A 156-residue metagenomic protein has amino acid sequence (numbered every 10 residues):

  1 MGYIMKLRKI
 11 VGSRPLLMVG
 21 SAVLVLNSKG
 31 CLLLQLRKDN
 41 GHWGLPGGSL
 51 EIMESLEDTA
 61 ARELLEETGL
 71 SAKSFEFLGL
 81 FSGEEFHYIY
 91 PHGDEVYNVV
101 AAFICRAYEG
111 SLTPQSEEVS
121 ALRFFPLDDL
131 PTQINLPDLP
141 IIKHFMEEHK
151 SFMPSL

Functional and structural regions predicted by a protein language model:
M1-A22: Acidic, metal-coordinating catalytic segment for phosphate/diphosphate chemistry, firing primarily on the Nudix
M18, K38-N40, L45, A72 (+1 more regions): Short connector loops at helix/strand junctions that flank enzyme active sites, especially segments positioning acidic
V25-L26, L34, C105, F124: Conserved hydrophobic "DFG−1" position in protein kinase catalytic cores
N27-E67: Conserved Nudix-box catalytic region and its N-terminal flanking loop in Nudix hydrolases and closely related
L50-E76, F81-D138: Unchanged
L139-L156: Charged phosphate-binding loop/patch that engages nucleotide di/tri-phosphates or the phosphate backbone of nucleic
